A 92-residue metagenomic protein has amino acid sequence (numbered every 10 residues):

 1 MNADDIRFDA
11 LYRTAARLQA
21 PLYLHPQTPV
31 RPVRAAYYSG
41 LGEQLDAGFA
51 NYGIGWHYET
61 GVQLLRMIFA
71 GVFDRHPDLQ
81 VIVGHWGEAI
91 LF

Functional and structural regions predicted by a protein language model:
M1-F92: Catalytic pocket-lining loop regions of alpha/beta-barrel enzymes, especially the amidohydrolase/enolase/GH5 lineages
